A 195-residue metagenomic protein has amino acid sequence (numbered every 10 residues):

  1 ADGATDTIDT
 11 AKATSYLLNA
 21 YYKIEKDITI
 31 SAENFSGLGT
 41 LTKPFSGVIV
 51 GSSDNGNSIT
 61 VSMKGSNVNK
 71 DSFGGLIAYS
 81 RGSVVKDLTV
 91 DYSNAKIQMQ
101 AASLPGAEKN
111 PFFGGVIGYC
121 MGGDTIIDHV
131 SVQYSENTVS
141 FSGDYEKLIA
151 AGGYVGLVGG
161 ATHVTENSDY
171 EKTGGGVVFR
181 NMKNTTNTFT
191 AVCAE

Functional and structural regions predicted by a protein language model:
A1-E195: Surface-exposed repetitive/solenoidal architectures
